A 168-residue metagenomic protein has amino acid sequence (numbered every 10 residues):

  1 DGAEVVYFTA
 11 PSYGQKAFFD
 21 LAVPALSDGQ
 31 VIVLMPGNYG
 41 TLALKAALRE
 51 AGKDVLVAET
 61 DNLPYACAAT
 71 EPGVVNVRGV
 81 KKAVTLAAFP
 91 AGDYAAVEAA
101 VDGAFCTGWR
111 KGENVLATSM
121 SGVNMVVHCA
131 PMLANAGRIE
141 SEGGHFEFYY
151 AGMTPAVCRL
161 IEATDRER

Functional and structural regions predicted by a protein language model:
D1-A3: Conserved N-terminal Rossmann-fold NAD(P) cofactor-binding segment
V6, D28, T70, H145-F148 (+1 more regions): Generic preference for well-ordered secondary structure
F8, S12-G73: Rossmann-like NAD(P)(H) cofactor-binding subdomain of soluble oxidoreductases
N76-G79: Solvent-exposed alpha-helices and their adjacent loops that cap or buttress functional pockets in soluble metabolic
K82-R168: Active-site-lining helix/loop region of Rossmann-like oxidoreductase modules
